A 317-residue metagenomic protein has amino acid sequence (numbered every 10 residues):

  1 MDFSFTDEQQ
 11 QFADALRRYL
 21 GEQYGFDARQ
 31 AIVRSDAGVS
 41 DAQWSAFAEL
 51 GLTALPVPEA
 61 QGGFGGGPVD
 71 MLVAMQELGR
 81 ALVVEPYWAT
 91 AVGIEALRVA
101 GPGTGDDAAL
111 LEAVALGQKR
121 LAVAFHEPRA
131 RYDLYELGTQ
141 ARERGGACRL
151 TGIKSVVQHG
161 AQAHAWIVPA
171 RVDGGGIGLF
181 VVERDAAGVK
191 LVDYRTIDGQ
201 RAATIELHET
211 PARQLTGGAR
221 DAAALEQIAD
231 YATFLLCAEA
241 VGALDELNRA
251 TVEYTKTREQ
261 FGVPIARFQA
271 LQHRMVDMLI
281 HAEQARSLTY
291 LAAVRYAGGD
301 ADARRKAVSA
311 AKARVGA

Functional and structural regions predicted by a protein language model:
M1-E85, G103-D106, A113, G117 (+2 more regions): Alpha-helical interface subdomain recognition
G66-G67, D133-Y135, H159-H164: Short glycine/proline-enriched turns and hinge-like loops at secondary-structure junctions
V84-T104: N-terminal glycine-rich flavin-associated loop
L97-P102, R142, V168-R171, V181-R184 (+2 more regions): Short beta-strand-to-turn element immediately C-terminal to the catalytic PLP-Schiff-base lysine in fold type I
G117-P128: A short, Trp-centered hydrophobic/proline-enriched beta-strand micro-motif
Y132, E136-G138, V156-V157, E183-G217: Flexible, small-/acidic-enriched active-site or ligand-binding loops
D133-T151: Cytochrome P450 C-terminal beta-domain/meander region
A147, T151-V189: A short core secondary-structure module
